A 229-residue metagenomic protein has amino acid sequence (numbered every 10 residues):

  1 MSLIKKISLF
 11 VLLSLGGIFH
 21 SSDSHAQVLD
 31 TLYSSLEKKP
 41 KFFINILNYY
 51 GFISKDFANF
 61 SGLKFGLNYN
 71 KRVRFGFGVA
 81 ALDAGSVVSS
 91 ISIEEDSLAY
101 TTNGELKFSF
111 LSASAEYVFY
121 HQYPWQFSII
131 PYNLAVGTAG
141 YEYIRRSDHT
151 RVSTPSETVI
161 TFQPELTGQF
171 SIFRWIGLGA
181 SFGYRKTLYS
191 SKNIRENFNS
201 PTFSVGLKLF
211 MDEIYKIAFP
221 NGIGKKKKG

Functional and structural regions predicted by a protein language model:
S24-K71, K208-I214, I223-G229: Short glycine/proline- and aromatic-enriched beta-strand/turn motifs that initiate or cap beta-hairpins
L36-F42, K71-V73, Y123-I130, R174-L178 (+1 more regions): Outer-envelope beta-barrel architecture signal
P40-F42, F57-S61, K107-L111, W125 (+2 more regions): Residues that define the transmembrane beta-barrel architecture of outer-membrane proteins
I46-N48, L63-Y69, A113-Y117, Y132-L134 (+3 more regions): Residues on the lipid-exposed face of transmembrane beta-strands in outer-membrane beta-barrel proteins
N48-F52, V79-G85, F119, N133-G140 (+2 more regions): Transmembrane beta-strands of outer-membrane beta-barrel pores
D56-A58, V88-I93, G140-H149, S190-N197 (+1 more regions): Outer-membrane beta-barrel translocator domains and adjoining extracellular loop/strand segments of Gram-negative
R72-D148, I160: Gram-negative (and chloroplast) outer-membrane scaffold detector with strong preference for beta-barrel transmembrane
T167-G229: Predominantly the C-terminal beta-signal and adjacent terminal strand-loop region of outer-membrane beta-barrel
